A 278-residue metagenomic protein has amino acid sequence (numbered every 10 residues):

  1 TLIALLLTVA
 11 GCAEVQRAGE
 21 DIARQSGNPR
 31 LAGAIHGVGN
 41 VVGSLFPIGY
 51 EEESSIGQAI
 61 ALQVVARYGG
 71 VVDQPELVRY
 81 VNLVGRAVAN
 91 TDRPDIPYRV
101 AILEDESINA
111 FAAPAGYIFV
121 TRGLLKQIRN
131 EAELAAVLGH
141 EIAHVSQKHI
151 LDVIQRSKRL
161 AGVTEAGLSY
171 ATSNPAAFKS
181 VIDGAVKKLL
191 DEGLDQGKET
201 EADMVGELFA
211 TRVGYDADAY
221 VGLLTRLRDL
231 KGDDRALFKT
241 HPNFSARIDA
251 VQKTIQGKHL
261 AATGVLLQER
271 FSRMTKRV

Functional and structural regions predicted by a protein language model:
T1-A10: Bacterial N-terminal signal peptides
C12-V278: A Zn2+-metalloprotease active-site environment signal
